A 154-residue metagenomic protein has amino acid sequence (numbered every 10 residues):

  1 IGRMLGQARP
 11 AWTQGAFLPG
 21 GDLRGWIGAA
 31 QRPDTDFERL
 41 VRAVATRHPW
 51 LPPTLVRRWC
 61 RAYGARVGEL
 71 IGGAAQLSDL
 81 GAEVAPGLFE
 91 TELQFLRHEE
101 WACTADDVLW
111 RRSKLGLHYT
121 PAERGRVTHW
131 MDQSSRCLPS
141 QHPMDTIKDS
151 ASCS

Functional and structural regions predicted by a protein language model:
I1-S154: C-terminal accessory subdomains/tails of enzymes that are appended
